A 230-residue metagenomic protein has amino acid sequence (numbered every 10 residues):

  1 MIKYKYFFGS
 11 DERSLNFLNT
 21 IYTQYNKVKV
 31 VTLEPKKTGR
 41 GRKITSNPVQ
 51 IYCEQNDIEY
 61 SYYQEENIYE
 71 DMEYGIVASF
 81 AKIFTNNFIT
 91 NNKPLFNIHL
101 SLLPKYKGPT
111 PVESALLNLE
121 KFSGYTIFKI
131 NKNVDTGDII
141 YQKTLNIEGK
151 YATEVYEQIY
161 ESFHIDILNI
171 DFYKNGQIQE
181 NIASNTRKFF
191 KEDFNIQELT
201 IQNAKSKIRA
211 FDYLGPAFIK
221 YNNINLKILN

Functional and structural regions predicted by a protein language model:
M1-R40: N-terminal Rossmann-like dinucleotide-binding module
Y4, T20-T23, Y74-E192: Donor/substrate-binding cores of folate-linked one-carbon enzymes
G9, C53, A204: Residue-level signal for inorganic ion chemistry
K36-E54: N-terminal beta-loop-helix "entrance" segment that forms/cooperates in small-molecule cofactor or anionic ligand
Y52-C53, F88, E120, D212: A generic structural signal for well-ordered alpha-helical segments
E59-S61, L95: Hydrophobic beta-strand scaffold residues
Q64-E73: Short amphipathic alpha-helix with an adjacent loop that forms part of the alpha/beta core around
Q179-N230: Internal anion-binding site segments
